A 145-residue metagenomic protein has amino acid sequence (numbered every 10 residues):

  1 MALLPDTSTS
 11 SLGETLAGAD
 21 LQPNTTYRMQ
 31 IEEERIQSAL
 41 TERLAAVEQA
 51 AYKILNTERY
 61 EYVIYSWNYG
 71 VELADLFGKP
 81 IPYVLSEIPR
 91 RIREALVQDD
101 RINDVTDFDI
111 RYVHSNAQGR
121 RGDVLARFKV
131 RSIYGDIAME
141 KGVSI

Functional and structural regions predicted by a protein language model:
M1-E87, R111-I145: Immediate N-terminus of the mature polypeptide
I92-D109: Short acidic amphipathic segments
